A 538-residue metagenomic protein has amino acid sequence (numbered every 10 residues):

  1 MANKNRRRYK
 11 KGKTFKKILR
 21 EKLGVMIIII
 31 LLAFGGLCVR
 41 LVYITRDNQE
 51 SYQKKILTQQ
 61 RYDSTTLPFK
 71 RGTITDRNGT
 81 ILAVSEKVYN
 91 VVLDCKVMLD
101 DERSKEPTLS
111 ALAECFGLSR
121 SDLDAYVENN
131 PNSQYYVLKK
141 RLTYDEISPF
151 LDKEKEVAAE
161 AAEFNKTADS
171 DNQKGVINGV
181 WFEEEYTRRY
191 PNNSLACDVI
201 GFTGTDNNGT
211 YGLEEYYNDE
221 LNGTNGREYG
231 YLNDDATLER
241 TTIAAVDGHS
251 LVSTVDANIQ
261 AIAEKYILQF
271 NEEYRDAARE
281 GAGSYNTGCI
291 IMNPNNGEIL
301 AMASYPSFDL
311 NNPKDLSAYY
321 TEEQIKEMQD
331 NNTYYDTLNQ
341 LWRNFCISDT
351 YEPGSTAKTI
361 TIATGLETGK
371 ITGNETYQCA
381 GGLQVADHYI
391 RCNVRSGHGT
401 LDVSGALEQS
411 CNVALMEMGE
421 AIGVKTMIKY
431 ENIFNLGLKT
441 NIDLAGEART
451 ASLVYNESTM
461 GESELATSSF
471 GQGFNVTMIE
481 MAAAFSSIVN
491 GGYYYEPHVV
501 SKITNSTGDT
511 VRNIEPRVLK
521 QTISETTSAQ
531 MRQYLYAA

Functional and structural regions predicted by a protein language model:
M1-E322, K425-I433: Periplasmic/cell-envelope proteins involved in peptidoglycan metabolism and beta-lactam response
A83, Y89, D235-T242, V255 (+2 more regions): Beta-lactam-recognizing serine transpeptidase/beta-lactamase-like catalytic domain environment
